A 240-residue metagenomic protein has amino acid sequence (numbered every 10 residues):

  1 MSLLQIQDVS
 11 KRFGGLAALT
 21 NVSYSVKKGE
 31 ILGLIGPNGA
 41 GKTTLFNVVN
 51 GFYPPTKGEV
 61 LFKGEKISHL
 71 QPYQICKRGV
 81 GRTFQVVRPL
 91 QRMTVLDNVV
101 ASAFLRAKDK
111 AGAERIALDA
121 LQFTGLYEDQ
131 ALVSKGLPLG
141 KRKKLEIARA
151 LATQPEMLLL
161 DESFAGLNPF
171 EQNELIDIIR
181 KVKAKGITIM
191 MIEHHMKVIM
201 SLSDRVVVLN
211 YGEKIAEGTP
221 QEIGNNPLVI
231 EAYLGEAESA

Functional and structural regions predicted by a protein language model:
S2-A240: Glycine-rich phosphate-binding loops of nucleotide-dependent enzymes
